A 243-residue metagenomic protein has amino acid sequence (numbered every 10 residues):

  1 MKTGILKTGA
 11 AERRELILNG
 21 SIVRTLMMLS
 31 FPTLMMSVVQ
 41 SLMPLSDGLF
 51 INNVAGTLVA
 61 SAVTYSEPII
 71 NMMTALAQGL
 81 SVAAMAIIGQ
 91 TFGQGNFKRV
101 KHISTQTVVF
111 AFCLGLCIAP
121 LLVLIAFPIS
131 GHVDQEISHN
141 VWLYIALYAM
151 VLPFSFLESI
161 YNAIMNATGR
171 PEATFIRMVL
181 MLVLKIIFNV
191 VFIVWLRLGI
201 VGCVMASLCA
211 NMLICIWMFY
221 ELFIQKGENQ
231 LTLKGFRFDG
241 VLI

Functional and structural regions predicted by a protein language model:
M1-S30, I88-V151, I193-I243: Short alpha-helical transmembrane segments in multi-pass integral membrane proteins
N19, V23-L42, S46, I69-L76 (+2 more regions): Residue-level signal for short hydrophobic patches within transmembrane helices of multi-pass membrane transporters
L42-S61, S130-Q135, V191-R197: Helix-terminus/linker motif at the lipid-water interface of multi-pass membrane proteins
I51-N71, S138-V141, I200-V201, V241-L242: Interfacial/gating helices of multi-pass transporter permease domains
A60-P120, E158-T174: Small-residue-rich hydrophobic transmembrane alpha-helices
M72-A75, K185-V190, I214-F219: Hydrophobic transmembrane alpha-helices of multi-pass small-molecule transporters
D134-V141, L152-V179: Cytoplasmic helix-loop-helix junction between adjacent transmembrane helices in 12-TM secondary transporters
I164-V190, V201, L208: Alpha-helical transmembrane segments of multi-pass membrane transporters/permeases
